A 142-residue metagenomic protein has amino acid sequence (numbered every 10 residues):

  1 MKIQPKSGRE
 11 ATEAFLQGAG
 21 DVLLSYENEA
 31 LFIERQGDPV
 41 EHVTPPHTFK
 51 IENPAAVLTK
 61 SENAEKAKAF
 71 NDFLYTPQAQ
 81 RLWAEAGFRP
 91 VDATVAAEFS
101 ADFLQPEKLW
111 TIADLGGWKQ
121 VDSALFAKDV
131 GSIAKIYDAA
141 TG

Functional and structural regions predicted by a protein language model:
M1-P45: Ligand-binding pocket segment of bilobal, Venus flytrap-like solute-binding proteins
P5, Q36-A64, K68, V95-F99: Periplasmic-binding protein-like
K6-R9, R35, K50, R81 (+1 more regions): Arginine residue identity/basic-tract feature
E27-E29, I51-P54, Q80: Residue-level signal for functionally critical sites in structured catalytic/ligand-binding pockets
N28-L31, T48-F49, S61-E62, F88-R89: Solvent-exposed loop/turn segments at secondary-structure junctions within structured extracellular/periplasmic domains
S61-G142: Extracellular/periplasmic juxtamembrane helices and adjacent flexible linkers that interface with membrane partners
